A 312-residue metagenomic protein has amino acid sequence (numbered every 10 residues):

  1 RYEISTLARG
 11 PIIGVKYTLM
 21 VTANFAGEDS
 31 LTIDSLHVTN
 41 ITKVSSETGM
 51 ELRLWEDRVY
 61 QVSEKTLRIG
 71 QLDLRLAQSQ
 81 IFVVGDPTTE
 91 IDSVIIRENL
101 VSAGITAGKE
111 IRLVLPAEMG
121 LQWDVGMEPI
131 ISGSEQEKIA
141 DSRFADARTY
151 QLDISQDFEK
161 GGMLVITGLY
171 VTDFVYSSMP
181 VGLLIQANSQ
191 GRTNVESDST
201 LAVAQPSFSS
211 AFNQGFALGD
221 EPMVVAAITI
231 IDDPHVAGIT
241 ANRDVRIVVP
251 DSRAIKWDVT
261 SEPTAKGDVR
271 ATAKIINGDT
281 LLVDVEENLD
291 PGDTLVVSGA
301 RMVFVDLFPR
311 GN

Functional and structural regions predicted by a protein language model:
R1-N312: Ser/Thr/Pro/Gly-rich, low-complexity intrinsically disordered stalk/linker tracts of secreted and surface-exposed
